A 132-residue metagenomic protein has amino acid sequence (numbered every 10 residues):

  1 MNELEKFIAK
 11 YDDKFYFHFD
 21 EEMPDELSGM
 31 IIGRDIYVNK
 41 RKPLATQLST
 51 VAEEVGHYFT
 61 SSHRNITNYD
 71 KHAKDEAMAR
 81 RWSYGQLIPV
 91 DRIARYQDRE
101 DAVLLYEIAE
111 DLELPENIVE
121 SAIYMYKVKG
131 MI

Functional and structural regions predicted by a protein language model:
M1-I132: Active-site hotspot residues in diverse enzymes, especially metal/ion-binding acidic/histidine motifs
